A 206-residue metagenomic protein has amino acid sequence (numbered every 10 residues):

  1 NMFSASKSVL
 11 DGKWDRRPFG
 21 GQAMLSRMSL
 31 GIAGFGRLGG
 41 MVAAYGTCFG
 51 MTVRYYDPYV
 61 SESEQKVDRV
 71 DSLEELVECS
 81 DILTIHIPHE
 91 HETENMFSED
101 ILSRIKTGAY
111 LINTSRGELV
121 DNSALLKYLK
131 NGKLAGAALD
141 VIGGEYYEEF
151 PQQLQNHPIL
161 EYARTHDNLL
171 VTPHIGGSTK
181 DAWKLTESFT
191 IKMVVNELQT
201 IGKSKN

Functional and structural regions predicted by a protein language model:
N1-K7, M28, A44-M51, F189-N196 (+1 more regions): Oxidoreductase and adenylate-handling cofactor-binding alpha/beta cores
N1-V9, Q22, L111: Phosphate/diphosphate ligand-binding glycine-rich loop within oxidoreductases
S8-R16, Q199-N206: A short, charged, Gly/Pro-tolerant segment at domain boundaries
R17-T107: Rossmann-like dinucleotide/phosphate-binding beta-alpha-beta segment
A33, S72, N113-S115, T172-P173: Thr-Gly-centered strand-to-loop micro-motif
T84-I85, N113, L139: Redox-cofactor binding/interface segments in oxidoreductases and associated redox assembly factors
G108, R116-N206: Rossmann-like dinucleotide-binding domain for NAD(H)/NADP(H)
